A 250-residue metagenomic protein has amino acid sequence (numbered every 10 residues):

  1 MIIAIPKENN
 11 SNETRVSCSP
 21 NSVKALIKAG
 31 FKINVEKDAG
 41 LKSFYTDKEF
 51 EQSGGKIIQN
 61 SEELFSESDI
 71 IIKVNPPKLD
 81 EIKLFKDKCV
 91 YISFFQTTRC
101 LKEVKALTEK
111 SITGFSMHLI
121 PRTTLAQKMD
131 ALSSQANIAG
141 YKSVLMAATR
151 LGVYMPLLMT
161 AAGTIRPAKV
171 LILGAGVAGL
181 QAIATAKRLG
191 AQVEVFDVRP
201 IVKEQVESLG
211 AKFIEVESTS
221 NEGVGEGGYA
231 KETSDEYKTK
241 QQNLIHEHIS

Functional and structural regions predicted by a protein language model:
I2, E8, L79-K169: Glycine/serine-rich phosphate-binding loop and adjoining beta1-alpha1 elements at the start of nucleotide-handling
I2-A106, K110: An N-terminal-biased, well-structured beta-alpha scaffold segment characteristic of Rossmann-like dinucleotide-binding
P6-K42, P156-H248: Glycine-rich phosphate/diphosphate-binding loop of Rossmann-like nucleotide-binding domains
E36-K37, N60-S61, F94-Q96, M117-P121 (+2 more regions): Short beta->alpha connector loops at strand-helix junctions that form conserved, small/polar/Pro-enriched
F50-G54, A131-Q135, A211-E215, E232-T233: Short, hinge-like loop/turn segments at secondary-structure boundaries
Q52-I58, K73-N75, G152-P156, D235-K240: Short gly/ser/thr-rich secondary-structure transition/capping motifs
E67-D69, L101-K105, T124-K128, Q205-V206 (+1 more regions): Short, charged, surface-exposed secondary-structure boundary motifs
